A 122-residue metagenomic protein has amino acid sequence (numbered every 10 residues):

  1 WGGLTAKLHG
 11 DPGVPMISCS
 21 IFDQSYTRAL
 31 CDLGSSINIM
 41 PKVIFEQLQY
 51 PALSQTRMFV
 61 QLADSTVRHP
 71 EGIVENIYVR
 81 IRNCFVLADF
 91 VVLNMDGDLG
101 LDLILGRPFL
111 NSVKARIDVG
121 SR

Functional and structural regions predicted by a protein language model:
W1-R122: Proline- and glycine-rich low-complexity segments
